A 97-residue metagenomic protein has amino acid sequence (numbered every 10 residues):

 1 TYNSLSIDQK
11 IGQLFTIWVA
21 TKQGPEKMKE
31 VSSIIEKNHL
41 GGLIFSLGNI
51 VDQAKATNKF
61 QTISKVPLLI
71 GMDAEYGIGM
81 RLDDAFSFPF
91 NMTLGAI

Functional and structural regions predicted by a protein language model:
T1-K27: Boundary/entry segment of secreted carbohydrate-active catalytic domains
A20-K22, E26, S32-I97: Enzymes and membrane/adaptor proteins characterized by extended Gly/Ser/Thr/Asp/Glu-rich, aromatic-dotted
